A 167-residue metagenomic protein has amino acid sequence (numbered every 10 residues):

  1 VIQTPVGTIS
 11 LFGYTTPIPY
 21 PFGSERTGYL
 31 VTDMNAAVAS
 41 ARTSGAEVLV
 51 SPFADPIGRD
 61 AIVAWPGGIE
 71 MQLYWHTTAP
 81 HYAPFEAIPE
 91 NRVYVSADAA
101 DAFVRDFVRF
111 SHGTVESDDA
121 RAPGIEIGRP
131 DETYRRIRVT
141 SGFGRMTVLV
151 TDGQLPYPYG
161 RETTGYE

Functional and structural regions predicted by a protein language model:
V1-I9, T43, S51-W65, V93-R145: Core segments of cupin and vicinal oxygen chelate
I2-G7, Y14-R42, R59-A64, I88-D98 (+2 more regions): Vicinal oxygen chelate
S10-F12, Q72, T147-L149: Conserved beta-strand in the GNAT
Y14-I18, W75-T78, A120, G124 (+2 more regions): ER-lumen resident redox/N-glycosylation machinery signature
E47: Residue-level detector of anion-binding/catalytic polar loops
A61-H81: Short, structured interface segments
A83-F85: Short, low-complexity N-terminal intrinsically disordered segments enriched in polar/charged residues
